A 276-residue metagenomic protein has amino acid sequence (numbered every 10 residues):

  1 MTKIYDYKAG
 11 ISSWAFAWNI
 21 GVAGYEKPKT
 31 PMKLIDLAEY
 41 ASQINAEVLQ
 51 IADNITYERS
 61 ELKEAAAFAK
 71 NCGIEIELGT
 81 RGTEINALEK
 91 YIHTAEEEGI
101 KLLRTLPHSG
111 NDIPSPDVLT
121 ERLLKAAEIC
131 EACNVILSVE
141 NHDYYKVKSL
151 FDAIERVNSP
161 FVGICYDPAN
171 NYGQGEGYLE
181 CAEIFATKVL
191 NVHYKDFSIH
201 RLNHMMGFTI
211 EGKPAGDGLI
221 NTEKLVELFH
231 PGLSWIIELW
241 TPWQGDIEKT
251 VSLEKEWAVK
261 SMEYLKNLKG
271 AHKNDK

Functional and structural regions predicted by a protein language model:
M1-K101, S159, V259-K276: N-terminal pre-domain/capping segments
D6-G10, V48-Q50, G73-E77, K101-R104 (+4 more regions): Structural preference for beta-strand elements that scaffold enzyme active sites
T30-M32, S60-A67, E89, H93 (+4 more regions): Charged helix-capping and loop-helix junction motifs
Q50-E61, T80-E89, G110-S115, N141-K148 (+3 more regions): Acidic-and-aromatic substrate-binding clefts and catalytic sites of carbohydrate-active enzymes
L62-R81, L124-C133, I220-E227: Alpha-helix-loop-beta-strand connector modules within alpha/beta enzyme cores
A95-P114, C133-K148: Active-site groove signature of glycoside hydrolases
E128-L219: Acidic/histidine-rich catalytic cores of soluble enzymes
G218-E227, L233-D246: H/E-rich (His + Asp/Glu) clusters that bind or coordinate divalent metals
